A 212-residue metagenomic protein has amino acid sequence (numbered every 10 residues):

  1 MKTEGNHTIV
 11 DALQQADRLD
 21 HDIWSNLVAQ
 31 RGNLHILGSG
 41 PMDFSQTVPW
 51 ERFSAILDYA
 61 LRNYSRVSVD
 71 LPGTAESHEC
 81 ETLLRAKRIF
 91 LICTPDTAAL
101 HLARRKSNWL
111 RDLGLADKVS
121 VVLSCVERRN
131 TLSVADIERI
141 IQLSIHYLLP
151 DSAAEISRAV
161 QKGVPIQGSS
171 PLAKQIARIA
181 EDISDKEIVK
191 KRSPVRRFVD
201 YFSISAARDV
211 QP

Functional and structural regions predicted by a protein language model:
M1-I36: Phosphate-binding loop that captures ATP/GTP phosphates
K2, Q14-D17, D58-L61, R111 (+1 more regions): Signal for well-folded cores of large energy- and translation-related assemblies
T8-A12, N26, S39, A55 (+3 more regions): Alpha-helical scaffold segments in soluble metabolic enzymes
I9-A16, P41-T47, D96-T97: Flexible beta-alpha connector loops of hexameric P-loop NTPases
G38-P41, D151: Flexible glycine-/small-residue-rich
E51-R158: Conserved catalytic-core segment of NTP-binding enzymes
D112-P212: C-terminal lobe/tail of nucleotide-utilizing enzymes
